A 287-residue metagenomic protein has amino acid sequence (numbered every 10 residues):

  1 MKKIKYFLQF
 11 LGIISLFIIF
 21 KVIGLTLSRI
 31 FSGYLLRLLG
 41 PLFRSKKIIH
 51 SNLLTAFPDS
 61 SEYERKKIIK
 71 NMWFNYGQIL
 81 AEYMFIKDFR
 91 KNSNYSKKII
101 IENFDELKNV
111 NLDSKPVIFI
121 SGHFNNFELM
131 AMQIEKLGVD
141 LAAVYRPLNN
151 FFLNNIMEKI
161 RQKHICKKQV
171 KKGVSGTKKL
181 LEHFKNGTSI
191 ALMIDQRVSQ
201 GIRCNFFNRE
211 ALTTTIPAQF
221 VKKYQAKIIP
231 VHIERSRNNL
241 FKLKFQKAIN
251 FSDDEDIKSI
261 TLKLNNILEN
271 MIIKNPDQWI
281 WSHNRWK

Functional and structural regions predicted by a protein language model:
M1-I118, I156: Membrane-anchoring hydrophobic helices of lipid-metabolizing enzymes
S15, L27, I49-N52, M130 (+5 more regions): Hydrophobic alpha-helical segments typical of transmembrane helices and their membrane-interface/capping positions
K66-K70, N109-L112, K136, V174-K287: Non-catalytic C-terminal accessory region of glycerolipid acyltransferases and related lyso-lipid remodeling enzymes
E102-F104, V144-R146, K171-G173, Q246-A248 (+1 more regions): Conserved beta-strand termini and adjacent loop/short-helix elements that scaffold enzyme active sites in alpha/beta
D113-G173, Q200-C204, E210: Catalytic core of membrane glycerolipid acyltransferases/transacylases, capturing the structured, soluble-facing
